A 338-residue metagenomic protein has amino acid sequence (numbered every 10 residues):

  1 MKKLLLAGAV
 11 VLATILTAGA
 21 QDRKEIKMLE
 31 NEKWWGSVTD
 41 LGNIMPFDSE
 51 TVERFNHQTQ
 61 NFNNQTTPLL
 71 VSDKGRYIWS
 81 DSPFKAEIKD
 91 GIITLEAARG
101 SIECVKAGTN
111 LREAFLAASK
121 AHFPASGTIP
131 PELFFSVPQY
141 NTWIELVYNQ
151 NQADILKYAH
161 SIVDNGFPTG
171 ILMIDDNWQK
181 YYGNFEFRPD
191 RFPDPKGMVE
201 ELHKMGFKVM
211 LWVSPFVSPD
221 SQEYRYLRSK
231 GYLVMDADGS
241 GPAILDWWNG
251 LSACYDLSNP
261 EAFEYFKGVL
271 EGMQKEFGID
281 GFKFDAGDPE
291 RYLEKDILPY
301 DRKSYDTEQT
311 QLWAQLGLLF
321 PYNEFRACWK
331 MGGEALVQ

Functional and structural regions predicted by a protein language model:
M1-Q21: Bacterial Sec-dependent N-terminal signal peptides
A20-F134, Q152-D164: Catalytic and substrate-binding clefts that recognize carbohydrates or anionic sugar/phosphate headgroups
P46, P168-Q338: Aromatic- and carboxylate-enriched substrate-binding clefts and catalytic-loop regions of carbohydrate-active enzymes
L70, Q139-N141, K208-W212: Residues within well-ordered beta-strands of beta-sheet-rich folds
E103-C104, T142-I144, D176, F187: Short glycine-centered, acidic/aromatic-flanked micro-motifs in structured strand/loop junctions that mark active-site
F123, G127, Y148, V163 (+2 more regions): Hydrophobic/aromatic-lined pockets within catalytic cores
S126-F134, Y140, Y148-N149, E201 (+2 more regions): Substrate-binding cleft and catalytic face of glycoside hydrolase catalytic domains, especially the flexible beta-alpha
P131-E145, G241-C254: N-terminal small/glycine-rich loop or linker at the start of catalytic domains across soluble metabolic enzymes
